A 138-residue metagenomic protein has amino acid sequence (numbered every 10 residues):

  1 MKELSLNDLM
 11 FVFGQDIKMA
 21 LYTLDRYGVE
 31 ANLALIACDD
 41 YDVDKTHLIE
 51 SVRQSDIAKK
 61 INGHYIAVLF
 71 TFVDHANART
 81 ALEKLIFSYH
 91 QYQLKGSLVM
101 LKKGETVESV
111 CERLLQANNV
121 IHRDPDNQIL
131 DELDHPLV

Functional and structural regions predicted by a protein language model:
M1-V138: Regulatory and interdomain segments flanking nucleotide-handling catalytic cores in signaling/defense enzymes
